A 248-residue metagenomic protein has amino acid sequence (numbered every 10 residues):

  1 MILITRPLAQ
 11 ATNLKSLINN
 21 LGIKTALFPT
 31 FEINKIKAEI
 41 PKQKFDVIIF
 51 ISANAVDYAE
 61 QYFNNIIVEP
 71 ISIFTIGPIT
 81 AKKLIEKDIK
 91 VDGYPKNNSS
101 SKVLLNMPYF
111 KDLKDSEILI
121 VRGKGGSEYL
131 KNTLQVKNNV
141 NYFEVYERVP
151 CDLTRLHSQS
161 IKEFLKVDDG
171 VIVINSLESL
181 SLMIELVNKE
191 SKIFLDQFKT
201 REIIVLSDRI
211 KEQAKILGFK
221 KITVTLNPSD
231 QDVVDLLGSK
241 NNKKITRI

Functional and structural regions predicted by a protein language model:
M1-I248: Signature of uroporphyrinogen-III synthase
